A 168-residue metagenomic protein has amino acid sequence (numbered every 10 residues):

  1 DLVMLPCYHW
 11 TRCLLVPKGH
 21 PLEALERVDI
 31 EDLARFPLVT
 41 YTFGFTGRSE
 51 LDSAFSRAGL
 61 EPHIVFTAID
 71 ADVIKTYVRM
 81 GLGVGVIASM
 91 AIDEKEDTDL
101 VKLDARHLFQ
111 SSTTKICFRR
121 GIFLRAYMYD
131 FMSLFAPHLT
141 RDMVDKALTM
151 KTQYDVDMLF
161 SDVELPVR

Functional and structural regions predicted by a protein language model:
D1-T11, L25-E26, D72-G121: Beta-alpha-beta core module
L2-L38: Flexible hinge/capping segments at coil-to-helix
L15, T40-Y41, T67, G85 (+1 more regions): Active-site-adjacent beta-strand anchor residues
A24-L25, T42, S49-E50, A126: Residues that form or flank phosphate/diphosphate-binding pockets in enzymes that use nucleotide phosphates
G44-V101, K151-R168: Hydrophobic hinge/microswitch elements
S89-D97, H107-R168: C-terminal effector-binding regulatory domain of bacterial HTH transcription factors
